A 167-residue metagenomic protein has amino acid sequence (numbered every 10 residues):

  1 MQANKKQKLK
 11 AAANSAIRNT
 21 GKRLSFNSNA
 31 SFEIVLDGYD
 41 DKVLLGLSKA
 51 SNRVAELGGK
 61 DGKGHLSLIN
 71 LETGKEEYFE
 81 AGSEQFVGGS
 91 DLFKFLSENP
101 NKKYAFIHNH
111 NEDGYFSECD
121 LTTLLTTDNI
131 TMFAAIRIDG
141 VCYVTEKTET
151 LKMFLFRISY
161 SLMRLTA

Functional and structural regions predicted by a protein language model:
M1-P100, A167: Glycine-rich short-loop/terminal segments
A3-T20, L125-A167: Divalent-metal-activated hydrolytic enzyme cores
K60, I69-T73, N109-N111, T127-D128 (+1 more regions): Short, flexible beta-strand-to-coil junctions
H65-I69, Y78, A105, Y115 (+2 more regions): Ordered hydrophobic segments in well-structured contexts
E77-N129: Short HxH-centered metal-ligating active-site micro-motif
